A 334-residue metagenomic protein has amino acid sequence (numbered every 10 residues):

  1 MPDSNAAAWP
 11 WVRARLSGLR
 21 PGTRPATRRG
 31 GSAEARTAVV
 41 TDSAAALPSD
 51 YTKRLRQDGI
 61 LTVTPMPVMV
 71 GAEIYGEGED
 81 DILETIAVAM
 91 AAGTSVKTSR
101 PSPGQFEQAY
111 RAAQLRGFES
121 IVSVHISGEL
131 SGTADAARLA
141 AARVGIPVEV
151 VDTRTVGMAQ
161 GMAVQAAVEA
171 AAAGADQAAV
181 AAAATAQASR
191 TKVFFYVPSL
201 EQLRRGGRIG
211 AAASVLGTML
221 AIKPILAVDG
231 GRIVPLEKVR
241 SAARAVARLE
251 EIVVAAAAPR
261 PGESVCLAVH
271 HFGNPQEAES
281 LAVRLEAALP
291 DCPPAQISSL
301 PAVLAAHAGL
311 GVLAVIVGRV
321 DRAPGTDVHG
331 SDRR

Functional and structural regions predicted by a protein language model:
D3-A38, S43-T62, M66-P67, T133-E149 (+1 more regions): Mixed-charge interfacial surface used for oligomerization/domain docking and macromolecular partner engagement
R36-Q105: N-terminal glycine-rich anion-binding loop in soluble enzyme alpha/beta folds
D81-A89, R116, R138-R143: A short glycine/small-residue-enriched secondary-structure motif
A89-G93, E119-S123, A142-T153, I297: Glycine/charged-rich beta-loop-alpha catalytic/anionic-binding loops adjacent to active sites
M90-G93, A113, Q187, L285: Alpha-helix boundary/capping residues
V96-P103, S123-L130, A134, T153 (+2 more regions): Short gly/ser-rich anion-binding loops that grip negatively charged ligand groups
Q105-A140: N-terminal glycine-rich phosphate/adenylate-binding segment common to multiple enzyme folds
